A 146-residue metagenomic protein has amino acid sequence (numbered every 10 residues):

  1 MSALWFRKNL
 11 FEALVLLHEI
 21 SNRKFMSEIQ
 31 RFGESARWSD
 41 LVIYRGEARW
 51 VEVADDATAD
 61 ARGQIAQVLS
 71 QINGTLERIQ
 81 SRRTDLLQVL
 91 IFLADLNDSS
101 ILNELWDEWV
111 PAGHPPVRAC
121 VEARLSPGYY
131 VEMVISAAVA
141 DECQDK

Functional and structural regions predicted by a protein language model:
F11-L87, L93-K146: N-terminal presequence-like segments and the immediate start of the first folded domain
